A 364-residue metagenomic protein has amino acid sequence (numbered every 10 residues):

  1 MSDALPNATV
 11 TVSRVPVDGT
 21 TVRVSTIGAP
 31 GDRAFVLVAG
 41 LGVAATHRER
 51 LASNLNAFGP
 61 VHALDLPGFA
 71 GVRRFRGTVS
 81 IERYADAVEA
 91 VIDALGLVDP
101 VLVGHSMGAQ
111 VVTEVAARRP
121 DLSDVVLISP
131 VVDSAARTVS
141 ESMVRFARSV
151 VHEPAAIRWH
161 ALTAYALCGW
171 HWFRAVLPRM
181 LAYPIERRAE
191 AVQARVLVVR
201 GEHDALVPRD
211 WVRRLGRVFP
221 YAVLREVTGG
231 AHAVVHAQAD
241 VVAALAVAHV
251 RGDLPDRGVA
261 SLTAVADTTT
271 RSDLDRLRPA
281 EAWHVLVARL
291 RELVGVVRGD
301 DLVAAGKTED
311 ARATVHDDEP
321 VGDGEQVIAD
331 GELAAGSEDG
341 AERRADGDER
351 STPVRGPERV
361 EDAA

Functional and structural regions predicted by a protein language model:
M1-F35, F58-G59, S123, R251-R312 (+4 more regions): Alpha/beta-hydrolase fold catalytic core
S25, H62-V101, A244: Active-site loop/oxyanion-hole signature of alpha/beta-hydrolase fold enzymes
S25-G71: Conserved HGGG/HGGXW glycine-rich cap/lid loop of the alpha/beta-hydrolase fold
Q110-E153: Flexible "cap/lid" loop of the alpha/beta hydrolase fold
H160-R187: Hydrophobic, aromatic-rich cap/lid helix
V192, V198-R200: Short beta-strand/loop motif that positions the catalytic acidic residue of the alpha/beta-hydrolase fold
H203-V207: Acidic catalytic loop of the alpha/beta-hydrolase fold
G230-A243: Catalytic histidine-centered segment of alpha/beta-hydrolase-like enzymes
